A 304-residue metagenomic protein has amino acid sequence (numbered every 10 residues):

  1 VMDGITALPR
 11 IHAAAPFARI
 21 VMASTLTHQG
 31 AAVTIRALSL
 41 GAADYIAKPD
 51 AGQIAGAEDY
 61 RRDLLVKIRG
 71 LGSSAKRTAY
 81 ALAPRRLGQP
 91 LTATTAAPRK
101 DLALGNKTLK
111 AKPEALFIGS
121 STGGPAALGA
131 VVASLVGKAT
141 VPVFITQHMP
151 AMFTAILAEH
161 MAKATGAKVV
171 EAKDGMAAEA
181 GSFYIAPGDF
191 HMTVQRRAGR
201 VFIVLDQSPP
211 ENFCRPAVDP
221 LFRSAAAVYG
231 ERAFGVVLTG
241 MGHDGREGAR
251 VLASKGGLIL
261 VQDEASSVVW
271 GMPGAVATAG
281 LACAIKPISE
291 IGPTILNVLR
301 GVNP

Functional and structural regions predicted by a protein language model:
V1-P304: Conserved acid/base catalytic micro-environments in cytosolic active-site loops
